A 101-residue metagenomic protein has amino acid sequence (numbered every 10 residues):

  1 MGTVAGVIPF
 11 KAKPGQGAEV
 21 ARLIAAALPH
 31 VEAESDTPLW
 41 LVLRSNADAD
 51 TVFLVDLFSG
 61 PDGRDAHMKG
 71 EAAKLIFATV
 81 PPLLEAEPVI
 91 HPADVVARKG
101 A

Functional and structural regions predicted by a protein language model:
G2, L41-D50, I76-A101: Glycine-rich beta-strand-turn "strand-cap" elements at beta-sheet edges
T3-F10, W40-M68: Short, well-ordered beta-strand segments in beta-rich or mixed alpha/beta enzyme and ligand-binding folds
K11-E19: Short, surface-exposed ligand-recognition loops at beta-strand->loop->(often short) alpha-helix junctions that present
A26-P38, L57-H91: An amphipathic, aromatic/His-enriched active-site/gating alpha helix that lines ligand/cofactor pockets
